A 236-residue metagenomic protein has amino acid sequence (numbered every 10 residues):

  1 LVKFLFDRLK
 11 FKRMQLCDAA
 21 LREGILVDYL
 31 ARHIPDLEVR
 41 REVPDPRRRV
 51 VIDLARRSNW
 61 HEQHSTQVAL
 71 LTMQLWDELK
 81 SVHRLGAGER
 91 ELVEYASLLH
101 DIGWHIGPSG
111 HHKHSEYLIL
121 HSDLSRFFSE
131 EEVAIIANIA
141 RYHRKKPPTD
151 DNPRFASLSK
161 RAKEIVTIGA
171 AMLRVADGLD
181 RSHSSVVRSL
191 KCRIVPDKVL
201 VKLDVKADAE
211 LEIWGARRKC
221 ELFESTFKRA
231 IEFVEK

Functional and structural regions predicted by a protein language model:
L1-V175, L179-H183, L190-V201, E221: Helical "lid/coupling" subdomains associated with nucleotide-phosphate turnover
S97, L203-V205, E235: Flexible glycine-/small-residue-rich
L200-A216: A short interface-forming secondary-structure element
F227-K236: A short amphipathic beta-strand at an alpha->beta junction
